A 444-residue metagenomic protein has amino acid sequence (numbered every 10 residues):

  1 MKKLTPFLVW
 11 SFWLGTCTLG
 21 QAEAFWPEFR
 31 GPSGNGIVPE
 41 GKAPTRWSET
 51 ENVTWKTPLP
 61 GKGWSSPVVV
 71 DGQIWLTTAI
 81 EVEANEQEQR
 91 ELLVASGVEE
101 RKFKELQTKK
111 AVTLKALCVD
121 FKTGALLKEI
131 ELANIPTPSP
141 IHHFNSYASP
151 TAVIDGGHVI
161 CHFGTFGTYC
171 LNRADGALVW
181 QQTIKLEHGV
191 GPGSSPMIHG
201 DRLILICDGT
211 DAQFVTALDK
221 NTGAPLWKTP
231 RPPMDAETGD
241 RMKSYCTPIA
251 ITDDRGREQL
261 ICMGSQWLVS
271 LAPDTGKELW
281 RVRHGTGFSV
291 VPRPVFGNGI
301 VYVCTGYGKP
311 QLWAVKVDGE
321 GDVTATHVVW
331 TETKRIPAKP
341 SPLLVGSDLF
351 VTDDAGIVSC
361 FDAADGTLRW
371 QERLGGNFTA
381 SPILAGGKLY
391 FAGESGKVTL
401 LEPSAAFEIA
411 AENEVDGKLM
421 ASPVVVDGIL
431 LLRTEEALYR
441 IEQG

Functional and structural regions predicted by a protein language model:
M1-L4: Positively charged n-region of N-terminal signal peptides that target proteins for export
F7-T18: Bacterial N-terminal signal peptides
Q21-G444: Noncatalytic, solvent-exposed loop/strand surfaces of beta-propeller-type extracellular/periplasmic domains
